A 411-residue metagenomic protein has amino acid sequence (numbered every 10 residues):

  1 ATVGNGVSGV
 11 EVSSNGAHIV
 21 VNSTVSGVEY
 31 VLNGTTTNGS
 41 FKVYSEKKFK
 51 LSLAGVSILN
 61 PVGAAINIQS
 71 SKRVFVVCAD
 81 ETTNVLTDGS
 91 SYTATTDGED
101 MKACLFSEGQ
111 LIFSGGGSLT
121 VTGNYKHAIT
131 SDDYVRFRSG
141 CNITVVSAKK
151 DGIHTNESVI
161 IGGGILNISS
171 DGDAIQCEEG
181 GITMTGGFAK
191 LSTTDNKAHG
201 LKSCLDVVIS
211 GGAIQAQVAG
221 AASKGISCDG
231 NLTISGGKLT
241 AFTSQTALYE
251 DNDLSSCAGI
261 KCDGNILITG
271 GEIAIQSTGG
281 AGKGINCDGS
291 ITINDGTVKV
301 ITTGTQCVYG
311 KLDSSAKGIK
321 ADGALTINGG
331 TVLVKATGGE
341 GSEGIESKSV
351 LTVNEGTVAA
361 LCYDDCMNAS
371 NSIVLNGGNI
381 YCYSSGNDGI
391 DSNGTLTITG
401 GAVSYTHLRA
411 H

Functional and structural regions predicted by a protein language model:
A1-F49, L53-V56, C78, D88: N-terminal domain-start segments of secreted/luminal proteins
V20-V25, N38-K47, L59-K72, S90-Q110 (+2 more regions): Extracellular beta-strand-rich solenoid/capping regions of secreted or surface-exposed proteins that bind or remodel
G27-E29, S40, K48-K50, G55 (+27 more regions): Detector for repetitive beta-architecture
S40, A65, K102-C104, K126-A128 (+12 more regions): Structural detector of coil-to-beta-strand junctions
C78-T82, G115-T120, S139-V146, G163-S169 (+9 more regions): Extracellular beta-strand-rich, repetitive "passenger/adhesive" scaffolds that bind or process carbohydrates
V145-C228, A241-L248, L254-K261: Solenoidal tandem-repeat scaffolds enriched in leucines and small polar residues
T406-H411: Conserved small/polar residues in nucleotide/adenosyl-binding loops
